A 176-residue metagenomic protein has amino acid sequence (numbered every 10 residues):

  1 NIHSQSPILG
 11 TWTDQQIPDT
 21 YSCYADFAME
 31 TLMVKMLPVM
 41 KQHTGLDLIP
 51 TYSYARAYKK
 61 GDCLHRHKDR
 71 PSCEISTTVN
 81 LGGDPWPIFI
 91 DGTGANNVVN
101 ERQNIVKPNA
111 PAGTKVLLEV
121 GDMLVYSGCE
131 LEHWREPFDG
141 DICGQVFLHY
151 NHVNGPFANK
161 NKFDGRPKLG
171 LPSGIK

Functional and structural regions predicted by a protein language model:
N1-T44: Non-heme Fe(II)/2-oxoglutarate
E30-V34, I49, H67-P71: Alpha-helix initiation and capping sites
G45-Y54: A short coil-to-beta-strand element that immediately follows conserved catalytic motifs
A57: Conserved active-site beta-strand element of glycosyltransferases/polysaccharide synthases
K60-E130, W134, I142-V146, V153-N161 (+1 more regions): Catalytic core of non-heme Fe(II) oxygenases with the double-stranded beta-helix
K162-K176: Extended, aromatic/histidine-rich regions of cofactor-dependent oxidoreductases associated with respiratory
